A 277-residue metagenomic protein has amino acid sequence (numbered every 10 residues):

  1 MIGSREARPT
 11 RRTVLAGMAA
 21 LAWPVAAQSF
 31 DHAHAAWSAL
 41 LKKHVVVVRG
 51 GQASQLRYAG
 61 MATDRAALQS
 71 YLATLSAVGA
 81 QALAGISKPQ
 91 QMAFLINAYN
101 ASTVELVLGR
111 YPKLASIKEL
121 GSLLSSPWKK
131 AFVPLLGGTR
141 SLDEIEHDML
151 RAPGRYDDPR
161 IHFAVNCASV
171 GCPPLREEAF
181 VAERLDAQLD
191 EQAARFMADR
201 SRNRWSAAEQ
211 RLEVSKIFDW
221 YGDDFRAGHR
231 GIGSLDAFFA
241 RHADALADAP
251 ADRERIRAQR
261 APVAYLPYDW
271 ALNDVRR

Functional and structural regions predicted by a protein language model:
M1-P9, A16-W23: N-terminal secretory signal peptides
T13, S102: Active-site phosphate/pyrophosphate-handling residues
W23-F30: Bacterial Sec-dependent signal peptides at the C-terminal "C-region" and cleavage site
F30-A82, P89-A93, T103-R277: Interaction/scaffold regions that mediate signaling and macromolecular assembly across diverse proteins
I96: Surface-exposed, glycine/proline- and aromatic-rich loop segments on solvent-exposed faces across compartments
